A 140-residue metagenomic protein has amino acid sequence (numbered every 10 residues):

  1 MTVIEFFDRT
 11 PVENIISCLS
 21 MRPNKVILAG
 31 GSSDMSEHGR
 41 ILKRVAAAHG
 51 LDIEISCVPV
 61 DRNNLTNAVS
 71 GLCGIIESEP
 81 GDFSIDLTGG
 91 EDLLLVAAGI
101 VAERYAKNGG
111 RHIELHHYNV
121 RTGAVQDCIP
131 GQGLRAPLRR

Functional and structural regions predicted by a protein language model:
M1-D82, V96-R140: Long, low-complexity, Lys/Arg-enriched
D82-T88: Short glycine-rich phosphate-binding loop at a beta-alpha junction
D92-L93: Polyanion-engaging groove/track-forming segments
